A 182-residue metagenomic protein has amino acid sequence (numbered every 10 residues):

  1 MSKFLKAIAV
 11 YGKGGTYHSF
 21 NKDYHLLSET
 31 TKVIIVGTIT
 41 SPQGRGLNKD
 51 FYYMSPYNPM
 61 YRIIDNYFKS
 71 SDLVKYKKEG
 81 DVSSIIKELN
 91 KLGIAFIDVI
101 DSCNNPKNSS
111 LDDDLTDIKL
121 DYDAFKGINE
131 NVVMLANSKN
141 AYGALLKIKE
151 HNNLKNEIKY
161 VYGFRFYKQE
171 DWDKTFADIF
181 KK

Functional and structural regions predicted by a protein language model:
M1-K32, S41, L47-D50, M54-P56 (+2 more regions): C-terminal capping/extension of enzyme domains
T31, L89-L92, N129: Short connector loops at helix/strand junctions that flank enzyme active sites, especially segments positioning acidic
K32-I34, V133-L135: Conserved beta-strand elements of the Class I
T38-I39, A136-A141: Short, well-ordered beta-to-alpha junction loops that form the rim of enzyme active sites and present histidine/acidic
T40-D113: Short, surface-exposed acidic-centric catalytic microdomains
G93, N131, L154-E157: A generic structural signal for alpha->beta connector loops
L120-I128: Short, well-structured alpha-helical segments in soluble
